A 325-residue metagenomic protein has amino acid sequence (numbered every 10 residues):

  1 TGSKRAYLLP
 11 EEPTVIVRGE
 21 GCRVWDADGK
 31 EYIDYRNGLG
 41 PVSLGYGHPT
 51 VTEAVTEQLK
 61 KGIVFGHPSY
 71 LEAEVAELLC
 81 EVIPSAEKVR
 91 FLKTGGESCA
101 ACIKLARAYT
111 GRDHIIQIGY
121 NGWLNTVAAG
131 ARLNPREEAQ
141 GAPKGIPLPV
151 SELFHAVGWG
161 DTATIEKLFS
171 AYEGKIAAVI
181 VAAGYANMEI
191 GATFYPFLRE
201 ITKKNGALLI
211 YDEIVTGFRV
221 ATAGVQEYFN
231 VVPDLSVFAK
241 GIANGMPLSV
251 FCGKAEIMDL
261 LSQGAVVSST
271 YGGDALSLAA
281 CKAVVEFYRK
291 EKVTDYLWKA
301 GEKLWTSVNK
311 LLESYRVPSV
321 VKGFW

Functional and structural regions predicted by a protein language model:
T1-R18: Active-site-adjacent loop/helix segments that line or gate small-molecule/cofactor pockets in enzymes
E31-R112: Glycine-rich loop-to-alpha-helix module at the N-terminal edge of alpha/beta enzyme cores
E57-K60, L276-Y296, S307: Amphipathic alpha-helix from the class-I
F65-A73, R90-G96, G119-G122, V215 (+4 more regions): Active-site nucleophile and cofactor-binding loops and adjacent substrate-binding regions of central metabolic enzymes
E77-A178, E302: PLP-dependent aspartate aminotransferase-fold enzymes
K167-L168, V181-L208: Active-site core of PLP-dependent enzymes with the aminotransferase class I/II
F229-L260, G273-A280: Active-site PLP attachment segment
E291-W325: Conserved PLP-dependent catalytic core of the aminotransferase class-I/II
